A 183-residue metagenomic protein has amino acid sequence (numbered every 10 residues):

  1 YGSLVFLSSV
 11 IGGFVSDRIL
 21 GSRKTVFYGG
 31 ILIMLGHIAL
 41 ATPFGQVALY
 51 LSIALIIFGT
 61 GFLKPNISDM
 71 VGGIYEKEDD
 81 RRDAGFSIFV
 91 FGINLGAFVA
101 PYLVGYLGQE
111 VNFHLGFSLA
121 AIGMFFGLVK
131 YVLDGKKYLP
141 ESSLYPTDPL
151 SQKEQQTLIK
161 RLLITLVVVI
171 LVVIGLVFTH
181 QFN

Functional and structural regions predicted by a protein language model:
Y1-R18, K64, A100: Central cavity-lining transmembrane alpha-helices of secondary-active solute carriers, predominantly the Major
V10-I11, N94-E110: A gly/Pro-rich, aromatic-decorated transmembrane alpha-helix motif that marks the paired, flexible gating helices
S16, H37-P43, I56, Y131: MFS-fold secondary transporters
R18-G30, E78-D79: Cytoplasmic membrane-interface "Motif A"-like loop-to-helix N-cap segments of 12-TM Major Facilitator Superfamily
F27-L49: C-terminal ends and interior cores of transmembrane alpha-helices in multi-pass membrane transporters/permeases
G36, V47-L63: Hydrophobic core of transmembrane alpha-helices in multi-pass small-molecule transporters, especially MFS/SLC-type
F62-E76: Intracellular juxtamembrane helix-capping segments at the cytosolic ends of symmetry-related transmembrane helices
K77, G105-N183: Intracellular loop-helix junctions on the cytosolic face of multi-pass helical membrane proteins
